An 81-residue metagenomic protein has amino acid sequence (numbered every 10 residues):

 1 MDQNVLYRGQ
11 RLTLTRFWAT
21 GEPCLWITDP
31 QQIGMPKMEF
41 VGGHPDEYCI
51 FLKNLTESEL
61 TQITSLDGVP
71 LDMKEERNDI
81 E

Functional and structural regions predicted by a protein language model:
M1-N4: Short acidic, Pro/Gly- and aromatic-enriched capping/linker segments at domain boundaries
Y7-R8, L66: Structural motif
R11-I63: Acidic, low-complexity, intrinsically disordered interaction modules
D46-E47, S65-E81: Mixed-charge (acidic/basic) macromolecular-recognition segments
